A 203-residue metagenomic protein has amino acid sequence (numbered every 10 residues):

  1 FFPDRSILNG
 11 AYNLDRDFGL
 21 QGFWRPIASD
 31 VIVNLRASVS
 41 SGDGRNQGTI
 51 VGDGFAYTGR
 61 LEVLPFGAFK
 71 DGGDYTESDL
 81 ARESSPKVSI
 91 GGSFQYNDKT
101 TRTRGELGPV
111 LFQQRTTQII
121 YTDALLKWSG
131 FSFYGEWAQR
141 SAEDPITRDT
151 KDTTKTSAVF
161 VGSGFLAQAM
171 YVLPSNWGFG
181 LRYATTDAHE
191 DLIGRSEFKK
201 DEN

Functional and structural regions predicted by a protein language model:
F1-E62, G67-R82, S89, T101-G108 (+1 more regions): Surface-exposed coil loops of outer-membrane beta-barrel proteins
R82-N203: Outer-membrane beta-barrel pore domains
